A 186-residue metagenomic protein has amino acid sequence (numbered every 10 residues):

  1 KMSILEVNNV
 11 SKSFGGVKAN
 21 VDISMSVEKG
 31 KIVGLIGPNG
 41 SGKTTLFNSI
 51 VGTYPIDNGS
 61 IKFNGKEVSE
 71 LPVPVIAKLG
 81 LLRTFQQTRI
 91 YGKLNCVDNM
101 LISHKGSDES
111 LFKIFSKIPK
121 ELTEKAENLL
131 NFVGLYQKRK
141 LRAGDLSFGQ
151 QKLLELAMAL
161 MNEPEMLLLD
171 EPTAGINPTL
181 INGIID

Functional and structural regions predicted by a protein language model:
I36-P38: The feature captures the beta-strand-to-loop junction immediately N-terminal to the Walker
V51: Helix-to-loop junction immediately C-terminal to a conserved catalytic motif
G59-K66, L79: Conserved ABC transporter NBD signature motif
K113-K138, G183-D186: Conserved ABC ATPase "signature" region
E163: Conserved catalytic motifs of ABC-family nucleotide-binding domains
L167-E171: Catalytic Walker B motif of ABC-type/P-loop ATPase nucleotide-binding domains
